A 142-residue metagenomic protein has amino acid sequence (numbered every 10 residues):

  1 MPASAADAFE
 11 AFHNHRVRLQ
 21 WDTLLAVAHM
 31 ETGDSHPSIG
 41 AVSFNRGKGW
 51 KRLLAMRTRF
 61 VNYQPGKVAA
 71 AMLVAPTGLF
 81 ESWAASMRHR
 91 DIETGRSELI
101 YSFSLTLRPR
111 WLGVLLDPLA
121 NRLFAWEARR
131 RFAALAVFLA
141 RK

Functional and structural regions predicted by a protein language model:
M1-S35: Hydrophobic ligand-binding cavity/cleft-lining segments
E10-V17, N121, V137-A140: Short, intrinsically disordered, mixed-charge
L19, H29-G78, T94-E98, W111 (+1 more regions): Glycine-rich portal/gate segments that line the openings of hydrophobic small-molecule binding cavities
M72-W126: Beta-strand/loop substructures that line and gate deep hydrophobic ligand-binding cavities in soluble
